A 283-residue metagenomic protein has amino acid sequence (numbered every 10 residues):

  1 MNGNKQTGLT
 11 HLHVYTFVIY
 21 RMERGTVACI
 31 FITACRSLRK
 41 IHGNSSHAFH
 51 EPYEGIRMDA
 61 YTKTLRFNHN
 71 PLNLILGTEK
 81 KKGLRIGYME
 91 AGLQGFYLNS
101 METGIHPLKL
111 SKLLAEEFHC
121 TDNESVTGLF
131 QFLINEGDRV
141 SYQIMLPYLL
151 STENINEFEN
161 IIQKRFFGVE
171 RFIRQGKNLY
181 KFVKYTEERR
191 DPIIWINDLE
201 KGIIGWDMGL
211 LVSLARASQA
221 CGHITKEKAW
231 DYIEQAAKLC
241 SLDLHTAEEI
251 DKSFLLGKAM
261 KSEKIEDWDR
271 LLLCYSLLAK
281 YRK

Functional and structural regions predicted by a protein language model:
G3, L12-V18, G43, A48: Short hydrophobic alpha-helical segments enriched in small aliphatic residues
Q6, R39-K40: Charged/polar low-complexity intrinsically disordered segments
R21-R24, R36-R39: Basic polycationic patches enriched in arginine
A34, K40-R57: Short, Lys/Arg-enriched N-terminal segments with co-localized hydrophobic residues within the first ~10-30 amino acids
F49-Q219, H223-K226, A236-K283: Polar/charged low-complexity regulatory segments
